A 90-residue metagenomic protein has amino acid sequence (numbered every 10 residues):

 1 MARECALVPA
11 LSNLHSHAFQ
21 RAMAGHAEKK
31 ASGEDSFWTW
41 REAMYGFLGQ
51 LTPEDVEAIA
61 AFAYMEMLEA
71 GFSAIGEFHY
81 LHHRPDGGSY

Functional and structural regions predicted by a protein language model:
M1-V8: Histidine-rich, glycine-flanked metal-binding segment
E4, H15, G71, I75: Divalent metal-coordination and catalytic microenvironments
P9-R21: Histidine-centered catalytic micro-motifs
L11, H26, F72: Gly/Ser/Thr-rich helix-start
A22-A58, R84-S89: Active-site gating loops and adjacent loop-to-helix segments of metal-dependent hydrolytic enzymes
G49, M65-E66: Surface-exposed charged/polar residues within alpha-helices that form helix-capping/stabilizing sites and interaction
D55, E66-Y90: Histidine/acidic-residue-rich, glycine-tolerant segments that coordinate divalent metal ions
